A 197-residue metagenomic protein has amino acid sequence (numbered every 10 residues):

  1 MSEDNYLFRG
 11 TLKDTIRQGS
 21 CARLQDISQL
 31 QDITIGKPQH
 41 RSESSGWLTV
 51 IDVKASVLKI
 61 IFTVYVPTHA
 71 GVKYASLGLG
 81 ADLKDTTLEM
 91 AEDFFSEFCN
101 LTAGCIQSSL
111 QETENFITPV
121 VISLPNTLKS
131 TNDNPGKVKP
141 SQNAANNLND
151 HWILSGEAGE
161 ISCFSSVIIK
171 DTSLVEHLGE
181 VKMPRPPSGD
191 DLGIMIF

Functional and structural regions predicted by a protein language model:
M1-F197: N-terminal auxiliary interaction/assembly segments of multi-subunit proteins
